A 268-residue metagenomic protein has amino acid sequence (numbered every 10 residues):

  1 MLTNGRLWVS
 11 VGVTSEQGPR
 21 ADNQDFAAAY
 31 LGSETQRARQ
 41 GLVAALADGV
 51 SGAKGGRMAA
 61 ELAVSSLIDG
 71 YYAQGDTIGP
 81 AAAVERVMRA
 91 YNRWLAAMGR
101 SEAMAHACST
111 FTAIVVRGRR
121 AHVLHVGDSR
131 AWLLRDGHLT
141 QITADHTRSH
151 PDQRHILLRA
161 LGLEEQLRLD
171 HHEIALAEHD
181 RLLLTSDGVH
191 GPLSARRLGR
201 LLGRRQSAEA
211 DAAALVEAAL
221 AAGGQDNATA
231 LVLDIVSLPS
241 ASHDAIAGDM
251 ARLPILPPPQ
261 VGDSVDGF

Functional and structural regions predicted by a protein language model:
M1-F268: PP2C/PPM-type serine/threonine phosphatase catalytic domain
